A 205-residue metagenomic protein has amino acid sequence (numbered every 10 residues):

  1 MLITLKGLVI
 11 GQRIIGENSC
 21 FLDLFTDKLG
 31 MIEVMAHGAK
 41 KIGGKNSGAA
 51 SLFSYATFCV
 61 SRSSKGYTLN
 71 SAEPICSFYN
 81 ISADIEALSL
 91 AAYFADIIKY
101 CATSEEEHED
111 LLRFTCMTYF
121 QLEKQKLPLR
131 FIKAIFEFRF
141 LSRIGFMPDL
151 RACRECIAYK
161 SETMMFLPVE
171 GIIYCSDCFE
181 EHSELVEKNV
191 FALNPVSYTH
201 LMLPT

Functional and structural regions predicted by a protein language model:
M1-R113: A surface-exposed, charged beta-strand/loop segment in the N-terminal or early-internal portion of soluble proteins
F140-D149, M165-V169: Short, flexible, mixed-charge glycine/proline-rich loop motifs that serve as phosphate/nucleic-acid-contacting
C153-C156, C175: Short cysteine-rich clusters marking metal-coordination/redox-active sites
A158, E180: Short Cys/His-rich local motifs and their 1-3 flanking residues in nucleic-acid-associated proteins and small
E162-T163, E184: Short, non-ligating residues that shape and space the ligands of small metal-coordination modules and catalytic
I172-F179: Cysteine-rich micro-motifs
E181-F191: Short metal-binding segments enriched for Cys and/or His
T199-T205: Conserved small/polar residues in nucleotide/adenosyl-binding loops
